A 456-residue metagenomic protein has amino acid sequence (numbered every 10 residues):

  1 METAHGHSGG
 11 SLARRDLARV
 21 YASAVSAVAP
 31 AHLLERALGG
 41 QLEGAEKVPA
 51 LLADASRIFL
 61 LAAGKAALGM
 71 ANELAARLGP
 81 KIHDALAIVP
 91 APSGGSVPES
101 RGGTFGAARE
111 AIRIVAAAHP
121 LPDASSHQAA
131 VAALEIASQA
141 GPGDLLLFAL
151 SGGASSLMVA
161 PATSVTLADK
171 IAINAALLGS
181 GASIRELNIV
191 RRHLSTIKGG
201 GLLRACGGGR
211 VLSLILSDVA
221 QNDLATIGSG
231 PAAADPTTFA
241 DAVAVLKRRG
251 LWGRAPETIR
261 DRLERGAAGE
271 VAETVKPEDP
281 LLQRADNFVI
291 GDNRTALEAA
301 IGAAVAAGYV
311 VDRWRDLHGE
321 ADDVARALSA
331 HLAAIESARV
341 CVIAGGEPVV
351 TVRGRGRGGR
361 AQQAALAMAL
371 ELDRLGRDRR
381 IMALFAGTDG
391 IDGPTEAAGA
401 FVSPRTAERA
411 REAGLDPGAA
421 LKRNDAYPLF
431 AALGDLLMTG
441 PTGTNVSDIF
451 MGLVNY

Functional and structural regions predicted by a protein language model:
M1-F59, L68-R77, D123-P142, I290-R339 (+1 more regions): N-terminal glycine-/serine-/threonine-rich phosphate-binding loop
L61-A63, L86-V89, L147-G152, S213-V219 (+3 more regions): Short beta-strand segments
K65-A66, M70-V97: Active-site cofactor/substrate anionic-group-binding motifs, chiefly glycine- and Lys/Arg-rich phosphate-binding loops
P90-P98, G102-P142, V190-R191: Glycine-rich oxoanion-binding loops at beta->alpha junctions
P122-A130, L134-T226, P231-A234, D416-G418 (+4 more regions): Glycine-rich, mobile lid/loop segments that gate access to catalytic sites or pores
V165-S183, D235-G250, G354-A383: Gly/Ser/Thr-rich active-site loops/lids in small-molecule metabolic enzymes that frequently grip phosphoryl groups
G209-L212, A234-A327: Accessory alpha-helical/coil subdomains and C-terminal extensions that flank or cap enzyme catalytic cores
L366-Y456: Internal helix-turn-beta structural module
